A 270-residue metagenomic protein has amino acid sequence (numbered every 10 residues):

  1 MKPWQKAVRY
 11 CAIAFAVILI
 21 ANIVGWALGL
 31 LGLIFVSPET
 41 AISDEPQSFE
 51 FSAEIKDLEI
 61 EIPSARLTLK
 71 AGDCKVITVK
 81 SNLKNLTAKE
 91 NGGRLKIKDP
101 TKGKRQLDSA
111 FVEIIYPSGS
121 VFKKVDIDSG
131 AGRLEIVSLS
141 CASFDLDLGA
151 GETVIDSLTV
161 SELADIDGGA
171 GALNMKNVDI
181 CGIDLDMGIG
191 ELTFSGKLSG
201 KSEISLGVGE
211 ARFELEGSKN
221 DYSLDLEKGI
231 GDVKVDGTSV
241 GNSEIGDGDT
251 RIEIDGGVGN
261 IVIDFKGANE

Functional and structural regions predicted by a protein language model:
M1-A7: N-terminal Lys/Arg-rich, disordered targeting/topogenic segments
K2, A12-F15, D145: N-terminal targeting/secretion presequences
R9-G29: Hydrophobic membrane-insertion alpha-helices, especially the h-region of bacterial N-terminal signal peptides
A14-A21, E54, S140, L198 (+1 more regions): Hydrophobic alpha-helical segments and their boundary regions
G29-P100, R105-L107, F111-D128, R133-L139 (+7 more regions): Short linear S-[DN]-x-LW-Φ motif typified by the pepsin-like aspartic protease active-site region
T153-L158, E162-E270: Short, surface-exposed interaction patches in beta-rich subdomains that mediate adhesion/assembly near membranes
